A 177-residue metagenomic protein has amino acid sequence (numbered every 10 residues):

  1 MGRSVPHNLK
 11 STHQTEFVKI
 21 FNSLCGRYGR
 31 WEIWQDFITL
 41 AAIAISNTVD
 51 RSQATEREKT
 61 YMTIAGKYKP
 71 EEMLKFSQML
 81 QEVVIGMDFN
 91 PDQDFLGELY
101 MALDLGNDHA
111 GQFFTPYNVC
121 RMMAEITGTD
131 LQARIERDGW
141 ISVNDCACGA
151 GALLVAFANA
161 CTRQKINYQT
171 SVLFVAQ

Functional and structural regions predicted by a protein language model:
M1-M101: A short N-terminal interaction module
L24-W31, H109-F113, A176: Short, charged/polar micro-motifs that form catalytic or ligand-binding hotspots
F37, T115-V119, G139: Short, conserved alpha-helical segments within structured domains
D50-A54, D108, Q132-E136: Short, solvent-exposed secondary-structure capping/transition elements
D94, E98, N118-M122, A152: Generic alpha-helical secondary structure signal
D108-A124: Conserved SAM-binding loop and adjacent beta-strand
R121-Q177: Conserved S-adenosyl-L-methionine
